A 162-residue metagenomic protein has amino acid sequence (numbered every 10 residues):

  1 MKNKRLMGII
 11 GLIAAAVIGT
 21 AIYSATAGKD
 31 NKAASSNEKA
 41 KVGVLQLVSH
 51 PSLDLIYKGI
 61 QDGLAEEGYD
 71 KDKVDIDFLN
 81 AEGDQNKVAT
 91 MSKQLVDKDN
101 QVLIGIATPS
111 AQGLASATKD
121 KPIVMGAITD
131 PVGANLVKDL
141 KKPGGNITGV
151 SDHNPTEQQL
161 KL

Functional and structural regions predicted by a protein language model:
M1-K41: Short, low-complexity disordered leader/linker segments with a strong preference for bacterial N-terminal type II
K41, K121-V124, N146: Proline-centered loop/turn at the N-terminus of a beta-strand
K41-Q61, E67, D77-V88: Extracytoplasmic "Venus flytrap"
E66-D72: Short helix-capping segments at alpha-helix termini
E82-K138: Beta-alpha junction/loop-to-helix N-cap segments that form part of ligand/metal-binding clefts
P131-G144, T148-L162: Hydrophobic alpha-helical segments within soluble ligand-binding/sensing domains
